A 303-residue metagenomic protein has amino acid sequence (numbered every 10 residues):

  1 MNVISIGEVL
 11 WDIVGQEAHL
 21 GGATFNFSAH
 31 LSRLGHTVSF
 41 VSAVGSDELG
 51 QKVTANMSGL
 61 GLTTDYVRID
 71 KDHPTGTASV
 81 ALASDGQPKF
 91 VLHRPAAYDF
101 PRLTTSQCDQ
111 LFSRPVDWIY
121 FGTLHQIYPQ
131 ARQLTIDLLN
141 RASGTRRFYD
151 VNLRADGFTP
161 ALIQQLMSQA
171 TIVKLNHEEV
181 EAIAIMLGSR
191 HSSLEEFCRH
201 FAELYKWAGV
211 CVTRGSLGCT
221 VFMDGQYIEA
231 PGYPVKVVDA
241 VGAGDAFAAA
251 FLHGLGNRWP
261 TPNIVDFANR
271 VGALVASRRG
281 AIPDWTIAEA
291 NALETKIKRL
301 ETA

Functional and structural regions predicted by a protein language model:
M1-G15: Positively charged, low-complexity intrinsically disordered leader regions
N2-I4, D117-W118, G209: Structural motif
Q16-A23: A short, glycine/small-residue-rich beta-strand->loop->alpha-helix junction that serves as a flexible
N26-T37, G254-N257: Alpha-helix C-terminal capping segments
T37-T123, A292-A303: Conserved N-terminal subdomain of the carbohydrate kinase-like
L111-F112, Q165-L166, E203: Structural alpha-helical scaffold elements that stabilize or flank donor/cofactor-binding regions in carbohydrate
W118-E196: Conserved beta-alpha-beta core of the PfkB/ribokinase-like small-molecule kinase fold
L187, H191-A303: Conserved phosphate-binding/catalytic region of the ribokinase-like
